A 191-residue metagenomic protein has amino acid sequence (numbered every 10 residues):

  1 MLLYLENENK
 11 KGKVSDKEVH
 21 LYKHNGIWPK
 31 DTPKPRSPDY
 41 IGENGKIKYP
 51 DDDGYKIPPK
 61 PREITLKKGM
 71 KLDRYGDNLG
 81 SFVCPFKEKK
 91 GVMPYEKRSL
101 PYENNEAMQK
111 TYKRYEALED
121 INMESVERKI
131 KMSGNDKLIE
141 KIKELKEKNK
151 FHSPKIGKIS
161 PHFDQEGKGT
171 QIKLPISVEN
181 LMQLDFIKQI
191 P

Functional and structural regions predicted by a protein language model:
L2-P191: Catalytic toxin/effector domains delivered as secreted proteins or via bacterial secretion systems
